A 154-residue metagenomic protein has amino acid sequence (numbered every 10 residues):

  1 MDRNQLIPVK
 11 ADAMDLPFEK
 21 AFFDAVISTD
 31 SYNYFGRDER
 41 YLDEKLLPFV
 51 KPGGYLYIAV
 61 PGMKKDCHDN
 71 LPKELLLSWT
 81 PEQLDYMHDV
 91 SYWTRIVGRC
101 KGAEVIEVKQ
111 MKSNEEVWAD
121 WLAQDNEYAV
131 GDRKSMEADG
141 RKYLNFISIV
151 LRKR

Functional and structural regions predicted by a protein language model:
D2-D15: Conserved SAM-binding strand-loop segment of SAM-dependent methyltransferases
M14-V26: A short acidic, Gly/Pro-enriched loop at the edge of an enzyme's catalytic core that lines a small-molecule cofactor
D24-E39: A short SAM/SAH-binding and catalytic strip from SAM-dependent methyltransferases
E39-Y55: A short glycine-rich, Lys/Arg-flanked "PGG" loop and its adjoining helix->strand segment in the class I
P61-L84: Short, glycine-/aromatic-enriched active-site segment of Class I SAM-dependent methyltransferases
L84-K101: Short alpha-helix
E107-R154: Conserved Class I S-adenosyl-L-methionine
